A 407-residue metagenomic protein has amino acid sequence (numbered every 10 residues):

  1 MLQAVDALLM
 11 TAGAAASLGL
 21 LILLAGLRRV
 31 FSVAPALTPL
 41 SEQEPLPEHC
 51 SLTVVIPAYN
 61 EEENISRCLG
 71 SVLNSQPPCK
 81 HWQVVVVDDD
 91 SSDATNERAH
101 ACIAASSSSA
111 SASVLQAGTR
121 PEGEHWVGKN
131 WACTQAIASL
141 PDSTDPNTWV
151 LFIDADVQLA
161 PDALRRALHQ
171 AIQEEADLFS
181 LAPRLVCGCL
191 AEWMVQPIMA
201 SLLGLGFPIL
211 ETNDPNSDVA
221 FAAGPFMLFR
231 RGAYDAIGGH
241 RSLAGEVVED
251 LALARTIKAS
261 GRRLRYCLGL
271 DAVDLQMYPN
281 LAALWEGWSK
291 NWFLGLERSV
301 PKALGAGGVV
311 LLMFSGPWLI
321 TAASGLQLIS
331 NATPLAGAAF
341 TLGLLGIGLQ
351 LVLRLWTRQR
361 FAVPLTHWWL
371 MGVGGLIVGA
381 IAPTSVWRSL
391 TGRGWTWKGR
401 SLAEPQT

Functional and structural regions predicted by a protein language model:
M1-L46, P197, I209: N-terminal membrane-anchoring/stem segments of glycan-assembly enzymes
G26, Q116-S143, L168-I237, R241 (+2 more regions): Long helical/loop segments within the catalytic core of UDP-sugar-dependent glycosyltransferases, especially the large
S51-T53, Q83: Cell-envelope/extracellular polymer assembly enzymes that use nucleotide-activated donors
G70-H81: Short, acidic, metal-binding catalytic loop of nucleotide-sugar glycosyltransferases
D88-R98, T119-P121: A conserved acidic beta->alpha catalytic loop
A94, I153-Q170: Acidic donor-binding/catalytic loop of UDP-sugar-dependent glycosyltransferases, especially processive GT2
A171, L178-L205, G232-D235, H240-A303 (+3 more regions): Catalytic donor/gating beta->alpha subdomain of glycosyltransferases that bind UDP-sugars
G305-G392: Membrane-embedded multi-pass helical conduit in multi-pass membrane proteins, especially envelope-biosynthetic
